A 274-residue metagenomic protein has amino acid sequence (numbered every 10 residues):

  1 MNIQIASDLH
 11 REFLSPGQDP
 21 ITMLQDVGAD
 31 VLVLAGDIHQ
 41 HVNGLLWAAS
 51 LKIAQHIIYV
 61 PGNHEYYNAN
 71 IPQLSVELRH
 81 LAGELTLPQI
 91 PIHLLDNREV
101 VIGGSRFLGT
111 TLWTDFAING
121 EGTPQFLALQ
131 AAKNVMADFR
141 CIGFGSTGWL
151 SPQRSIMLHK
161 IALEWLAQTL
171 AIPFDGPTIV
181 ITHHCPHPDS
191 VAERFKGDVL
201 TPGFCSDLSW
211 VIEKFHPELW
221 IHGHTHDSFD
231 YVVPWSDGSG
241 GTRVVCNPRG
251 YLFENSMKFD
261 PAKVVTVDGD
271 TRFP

Functional and structural regions predicted by a protein language model:
M1-Q4, E99-G109, V232-R243: Beta-strand-turn-beta hairpins that frame and shape the catalytic cleft of phosphate-ester-processing enzymes
M1-Y59, E65-Q73, C141, R272: N-terminal active-site segment of His-dependent metallophosphoesterases
I5-S7, L32-D37, I58-N63, H93-N97 (+4 more regions): Active-site neighborhood of phospho(di)ester-bond hydrolases with catalytic His/Asp-centered motifs
H10-P16, H39-G44, H64-L74, E99-V101 (+4 more regions): Active-site environment of divalent metal-dependent phosphoester hydrolases
I58-P124: A basic- and aromatic-enriched beta-loop-alpha substructure that forms the phosphate/nucleotide- and DNA/RNA-contacting
E84-I92, W165-P177, W210-L219: A structural motif corresponding to the C-terminal end of an alpha-helix and its immediate exit/capping segment
L108-I179, H184-F195: Active-site-proximal loop/helix segment associated with metal-binding centers of metalloenzymes
A192, V199-E218, H226-P274: Binuclear metal-dependent phosphoesterase catalytic core
